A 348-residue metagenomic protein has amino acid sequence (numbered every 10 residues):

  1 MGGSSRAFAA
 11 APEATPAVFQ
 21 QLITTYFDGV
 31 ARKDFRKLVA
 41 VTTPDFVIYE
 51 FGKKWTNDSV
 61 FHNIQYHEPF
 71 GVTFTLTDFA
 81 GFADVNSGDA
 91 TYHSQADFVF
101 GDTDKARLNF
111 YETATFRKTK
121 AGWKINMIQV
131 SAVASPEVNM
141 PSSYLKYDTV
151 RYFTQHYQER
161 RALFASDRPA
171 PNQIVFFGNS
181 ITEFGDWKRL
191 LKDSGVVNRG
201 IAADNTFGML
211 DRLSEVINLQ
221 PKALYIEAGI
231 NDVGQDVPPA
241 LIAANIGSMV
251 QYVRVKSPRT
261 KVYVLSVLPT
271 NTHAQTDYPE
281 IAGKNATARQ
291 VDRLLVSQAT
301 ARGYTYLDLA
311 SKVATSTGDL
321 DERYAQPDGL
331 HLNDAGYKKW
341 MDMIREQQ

Functional and structural regions predicted by a protein language model:
S4-S5, A10, F110, S135-V175 (+1 more regions): N-terminal secretory targeting modules
S5-A40, E137-N139: Short, low-complexity N-terminal intrinsically disordered segments enriched in polar/charged residues
V39-T75: Short solvent-exposed beta->alpha transition segments
F61-D104: Surface-exposed, charged secondary-structure patches
N109-N139: Short beta-strand edge/turn micro-motifs at domain boundaries
F177, T182-G195, T206-A244, V267-A274: Oxyanion-hole/transition-state-stabilizing segment in secreted/luminal serine hydrolases and related acyltransferases
P239-M249, A288-V291: Charged helix-capping and loop-helix junction motifs
P269-Q348: Catalytic His-Asp segment of secreted/periplasmic serine-dependent ester chemistry enzymes
